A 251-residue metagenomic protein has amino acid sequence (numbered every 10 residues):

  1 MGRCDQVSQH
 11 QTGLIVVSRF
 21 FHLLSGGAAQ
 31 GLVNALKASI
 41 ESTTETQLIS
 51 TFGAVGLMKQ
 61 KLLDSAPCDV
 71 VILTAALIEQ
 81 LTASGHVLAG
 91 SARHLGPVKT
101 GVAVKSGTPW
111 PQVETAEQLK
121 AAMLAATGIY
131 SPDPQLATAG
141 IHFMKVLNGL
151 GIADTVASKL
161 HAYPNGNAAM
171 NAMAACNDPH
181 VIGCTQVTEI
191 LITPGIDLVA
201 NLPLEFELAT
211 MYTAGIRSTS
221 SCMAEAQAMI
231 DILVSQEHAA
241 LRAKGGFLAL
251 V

Functional and structural regions predicted by a protein language model:
R3-D5, H10-T51, G56, Q60 (+5 more regions): Exported/periplasmic ABC-transporter solute-binding proteins
